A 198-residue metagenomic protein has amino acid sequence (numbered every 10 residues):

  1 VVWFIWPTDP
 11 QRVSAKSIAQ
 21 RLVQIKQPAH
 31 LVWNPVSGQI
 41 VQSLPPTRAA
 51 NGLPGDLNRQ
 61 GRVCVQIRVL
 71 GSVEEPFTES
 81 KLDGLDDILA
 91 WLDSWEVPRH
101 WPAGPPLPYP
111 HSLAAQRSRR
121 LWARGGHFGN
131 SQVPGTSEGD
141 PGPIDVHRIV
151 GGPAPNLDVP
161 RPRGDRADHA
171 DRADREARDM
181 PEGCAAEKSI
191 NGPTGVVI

Functional and structural regions predicted by a protein language model:
V1-S118: Active-site-adjacent loop/helix surface patches within enzyme catalytic domains that shape the substrate-binding cleft
V73-D174, R178-I198: Basic/polar, cationic surfaces and motifs that engage anionic cell-wall and phosphate/carboxylate ligands
